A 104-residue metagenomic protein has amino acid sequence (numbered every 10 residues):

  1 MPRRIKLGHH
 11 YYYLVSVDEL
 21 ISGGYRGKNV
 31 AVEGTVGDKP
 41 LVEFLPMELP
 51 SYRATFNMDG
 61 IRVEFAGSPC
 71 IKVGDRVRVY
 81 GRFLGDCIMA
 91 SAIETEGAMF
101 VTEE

Functional and structural regions predicted by a protein language model:
M1-E104: OB-fold and OB-like single-stranded nucleic-acid-recognition modules and their adjacent interaction interfaces
